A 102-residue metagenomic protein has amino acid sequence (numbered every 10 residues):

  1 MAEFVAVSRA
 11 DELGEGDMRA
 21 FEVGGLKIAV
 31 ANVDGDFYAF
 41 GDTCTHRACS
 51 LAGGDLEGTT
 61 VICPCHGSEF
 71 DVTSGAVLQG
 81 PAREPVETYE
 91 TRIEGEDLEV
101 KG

Functional and structural regions predicted by a protein language model:
M1-G58, D71-V72, A76, P85-G102: N-terminal pre-ligand scaffold of iron-sulfur
R47, C65-H66: Short Cys/His-rich metal-coordination motifs, predominantly Zn2+-binding knuckles/fingers
P81-A82: Short Gly/Pro-enriched turn/cap motifs at secondary-structure boundaries
